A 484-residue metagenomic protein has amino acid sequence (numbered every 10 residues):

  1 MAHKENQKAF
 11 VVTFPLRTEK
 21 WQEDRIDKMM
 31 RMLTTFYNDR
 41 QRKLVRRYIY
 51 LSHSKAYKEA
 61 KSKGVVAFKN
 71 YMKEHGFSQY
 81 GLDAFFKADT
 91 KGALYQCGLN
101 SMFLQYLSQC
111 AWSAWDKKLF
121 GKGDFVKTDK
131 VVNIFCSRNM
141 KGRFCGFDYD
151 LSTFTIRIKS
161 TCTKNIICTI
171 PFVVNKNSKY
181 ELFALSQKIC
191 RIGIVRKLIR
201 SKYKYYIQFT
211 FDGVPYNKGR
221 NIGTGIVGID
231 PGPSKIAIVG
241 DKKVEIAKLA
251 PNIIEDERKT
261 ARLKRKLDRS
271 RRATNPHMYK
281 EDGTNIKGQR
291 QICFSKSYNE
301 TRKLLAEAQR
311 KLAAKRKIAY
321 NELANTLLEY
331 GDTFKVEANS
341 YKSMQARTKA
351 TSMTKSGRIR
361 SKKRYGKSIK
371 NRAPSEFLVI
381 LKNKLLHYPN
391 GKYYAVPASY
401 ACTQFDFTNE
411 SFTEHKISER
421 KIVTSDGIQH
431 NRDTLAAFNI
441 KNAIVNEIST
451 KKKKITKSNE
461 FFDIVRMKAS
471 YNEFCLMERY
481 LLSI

Functional and structural regions predicted by a protein language model:
M1-L104: Gly/serine-rich nucleotide phosphate-binding loop at the start of the catalytic core of nucleotide/ADP-ribose-handling
E5, Y203-I484: Positively charged, helix-rich recognition surfaces that bind polyanionic ligands
F10-L16, K164-K176, V244-L249: Generic detection of short hydrophobic beta-strand segments and adjacent strand-loop junctions
Y37-L44, Y48, W115-K122, K235 (+3 more regions): A generic secondary-structure signal for well-formed alpha-helical elements
R40, Y106-K118, T434-I444: Stable alpha-helical structural segments in soluble proteins, enriched in small hydrophobic residues
R42-S54, F120-F135, K451-K453: Short glycine-rich, low-complexity/disordered patches
V66-R200, G366-K367, N371: Acidic carboxylate diad motif detector
